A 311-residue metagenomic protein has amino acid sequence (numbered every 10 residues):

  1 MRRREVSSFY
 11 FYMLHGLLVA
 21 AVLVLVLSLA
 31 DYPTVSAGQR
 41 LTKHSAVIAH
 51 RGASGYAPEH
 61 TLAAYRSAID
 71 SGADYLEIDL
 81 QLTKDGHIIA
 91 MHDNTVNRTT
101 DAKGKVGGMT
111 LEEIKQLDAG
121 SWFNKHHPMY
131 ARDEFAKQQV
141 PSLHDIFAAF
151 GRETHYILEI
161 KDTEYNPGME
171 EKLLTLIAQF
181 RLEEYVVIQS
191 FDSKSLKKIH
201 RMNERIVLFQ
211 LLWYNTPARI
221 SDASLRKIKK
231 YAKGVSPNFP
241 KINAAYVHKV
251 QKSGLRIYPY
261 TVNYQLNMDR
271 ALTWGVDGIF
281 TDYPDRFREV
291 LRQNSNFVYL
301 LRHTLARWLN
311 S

Functional and structural regions predicted by a protein language model:
R2-S311: Phosphate-group recognition and catalysis centered on beta-loop-alpha active-site segments
